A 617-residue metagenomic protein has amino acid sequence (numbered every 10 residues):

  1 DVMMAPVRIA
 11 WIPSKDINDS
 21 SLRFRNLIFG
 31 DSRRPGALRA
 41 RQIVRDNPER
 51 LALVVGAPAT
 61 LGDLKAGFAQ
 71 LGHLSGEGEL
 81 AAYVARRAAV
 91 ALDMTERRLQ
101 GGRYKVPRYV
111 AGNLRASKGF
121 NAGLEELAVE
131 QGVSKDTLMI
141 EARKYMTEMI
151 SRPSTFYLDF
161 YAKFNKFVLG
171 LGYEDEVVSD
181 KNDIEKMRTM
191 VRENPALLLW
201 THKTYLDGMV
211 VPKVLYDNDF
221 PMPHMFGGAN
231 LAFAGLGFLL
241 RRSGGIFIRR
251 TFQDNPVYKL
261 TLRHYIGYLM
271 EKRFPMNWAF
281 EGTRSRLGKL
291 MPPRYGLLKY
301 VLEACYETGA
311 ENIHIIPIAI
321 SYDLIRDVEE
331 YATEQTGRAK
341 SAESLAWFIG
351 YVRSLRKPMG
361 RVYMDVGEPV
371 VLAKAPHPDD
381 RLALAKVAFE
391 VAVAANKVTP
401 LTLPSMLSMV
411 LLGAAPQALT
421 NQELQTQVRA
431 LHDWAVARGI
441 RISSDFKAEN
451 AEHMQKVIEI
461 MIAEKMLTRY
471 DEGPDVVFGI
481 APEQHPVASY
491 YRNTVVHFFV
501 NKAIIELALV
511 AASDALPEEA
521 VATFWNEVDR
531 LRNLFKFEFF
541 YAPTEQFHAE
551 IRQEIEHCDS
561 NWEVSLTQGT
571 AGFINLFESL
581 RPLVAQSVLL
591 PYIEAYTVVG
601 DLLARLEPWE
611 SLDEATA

Functional and structural regions predicted by a protein language model:
D1-A617: Membrane-interfacial terminal anchoring regions of lipid-handling membrane enzymes
